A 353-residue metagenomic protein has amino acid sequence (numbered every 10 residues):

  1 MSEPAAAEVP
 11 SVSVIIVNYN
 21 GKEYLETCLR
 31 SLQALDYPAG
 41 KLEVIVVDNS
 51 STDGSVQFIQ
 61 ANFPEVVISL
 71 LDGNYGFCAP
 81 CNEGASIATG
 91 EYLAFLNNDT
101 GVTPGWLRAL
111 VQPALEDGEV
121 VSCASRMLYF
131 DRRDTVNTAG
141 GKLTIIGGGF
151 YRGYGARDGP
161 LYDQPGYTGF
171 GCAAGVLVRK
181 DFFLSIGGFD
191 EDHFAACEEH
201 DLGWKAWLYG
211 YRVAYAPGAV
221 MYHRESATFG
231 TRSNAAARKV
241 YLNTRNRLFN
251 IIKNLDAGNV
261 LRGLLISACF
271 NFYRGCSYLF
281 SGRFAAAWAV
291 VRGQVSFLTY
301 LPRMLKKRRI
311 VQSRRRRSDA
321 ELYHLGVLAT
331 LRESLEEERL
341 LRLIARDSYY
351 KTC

Functional and structural regions predicted by a protein language model:
R30-K41: Short, acidic, metal-binding catalytic loop of nucleotide-sugar glycosyltransferases
S31, D48-Q57, G73, T103: A conserved acidic beta->alpha catalytic loop
L71-A88, N98, A109: Glycine-rich, basic loop-to-helix element that forms the pyrophosphate-binding segment of sugar-nucleotide handling
L93: Short aromatic/hydrophobic "clamp" motif used to bind/position activated sugar donors
T100-T144: Conserved donor NDP-sugar-binding/catalytic core segment of glycosyltransferases
D134-V136, I145-F150, A156-D181, S185 (+3 more regions): A recurrent flexible, glycine/aromatic-enriched loop bordering the glycosyltransferase active site that acts as
G169-Y222: A short, conserved alpha-helix in the catalytic core of glycosyltransferases
Y209, V213-R309, S313-R314, D319-G326: Active-site-adjacent helix/loop segment of glycosyltransferases that harbors family-specific signature motifs
